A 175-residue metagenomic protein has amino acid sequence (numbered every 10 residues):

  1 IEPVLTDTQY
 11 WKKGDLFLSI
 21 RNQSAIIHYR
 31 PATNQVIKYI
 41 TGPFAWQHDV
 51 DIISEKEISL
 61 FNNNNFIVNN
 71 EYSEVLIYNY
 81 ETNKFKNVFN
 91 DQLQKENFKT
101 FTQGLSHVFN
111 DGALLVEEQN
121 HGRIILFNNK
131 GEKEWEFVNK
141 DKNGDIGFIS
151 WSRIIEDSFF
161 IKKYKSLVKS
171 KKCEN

Functional and structural regions predicted by a protein language model:
I1-N175: Histidine-/acidic-rich catalytic cores in large beta-rich domains
